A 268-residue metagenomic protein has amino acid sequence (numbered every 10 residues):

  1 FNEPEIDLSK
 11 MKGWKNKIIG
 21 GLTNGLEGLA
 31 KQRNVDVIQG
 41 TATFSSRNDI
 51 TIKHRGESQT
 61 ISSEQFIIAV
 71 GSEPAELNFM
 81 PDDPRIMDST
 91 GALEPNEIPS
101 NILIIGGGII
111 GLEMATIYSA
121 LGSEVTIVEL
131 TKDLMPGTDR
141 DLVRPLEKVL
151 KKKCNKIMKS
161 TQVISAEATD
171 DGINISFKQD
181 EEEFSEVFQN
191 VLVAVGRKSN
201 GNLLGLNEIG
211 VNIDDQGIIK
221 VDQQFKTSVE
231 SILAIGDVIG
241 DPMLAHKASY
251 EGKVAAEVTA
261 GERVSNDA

Functional and structural regions predicted by a protein language model:
F1-W14, E262-D267: Glycine-rich active-site loop/strand segments that organize a redox cofactor
D7-I19, L26-R33: An accessory alpha-helical subdomain
D36-Q39, T43-G56, G122-Q223, R263: A Rossmann-like FAD-binding core segment of flavoenzymes
S45-R47, T51-K53, E57-R85: Glycine/serine-rich phosphate-binding loop and adjoining beta1-alpha1 elements at the start of nucleotide-handling
I68-S123, K156-I157, N207-I209, I213-S228: Glycine-rich dinucleotide-binding loop and its adjacent helix/turn
P84-I98, V187-S265: FAD-site-proximal beta/loop scaffold in flavoenzymes
I105-G108, T138, D237: Glycine-rich Rossmann-fold phosphate-binding loop(s) that bind the pyrophosphate of adenine dinucleotide cofactors
